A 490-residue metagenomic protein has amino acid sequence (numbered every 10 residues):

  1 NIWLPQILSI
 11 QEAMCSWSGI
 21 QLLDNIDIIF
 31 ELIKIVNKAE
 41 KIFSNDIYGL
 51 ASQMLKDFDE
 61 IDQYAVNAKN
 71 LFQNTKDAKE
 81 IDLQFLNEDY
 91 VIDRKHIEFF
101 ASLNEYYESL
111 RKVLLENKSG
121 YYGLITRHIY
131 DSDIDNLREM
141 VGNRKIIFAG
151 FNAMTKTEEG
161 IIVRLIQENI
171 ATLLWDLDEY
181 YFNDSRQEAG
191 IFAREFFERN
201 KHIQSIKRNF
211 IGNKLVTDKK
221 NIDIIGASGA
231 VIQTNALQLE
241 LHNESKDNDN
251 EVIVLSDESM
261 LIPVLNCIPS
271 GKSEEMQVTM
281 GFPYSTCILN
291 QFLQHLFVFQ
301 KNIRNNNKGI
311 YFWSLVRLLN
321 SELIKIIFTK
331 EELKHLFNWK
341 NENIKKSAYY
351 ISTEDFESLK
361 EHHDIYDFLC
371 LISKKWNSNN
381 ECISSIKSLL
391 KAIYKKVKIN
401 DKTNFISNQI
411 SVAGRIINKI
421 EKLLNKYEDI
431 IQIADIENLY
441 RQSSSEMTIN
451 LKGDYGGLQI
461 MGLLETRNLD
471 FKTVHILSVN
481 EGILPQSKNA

Functional and structural regions predicted by a protein language model:
N1-N489: Nucleic acid-machinery interaction/catalytic patches
